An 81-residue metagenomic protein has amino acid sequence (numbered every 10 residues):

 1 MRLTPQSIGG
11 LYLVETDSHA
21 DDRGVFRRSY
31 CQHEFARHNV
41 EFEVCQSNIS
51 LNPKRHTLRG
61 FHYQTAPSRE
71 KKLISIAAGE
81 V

Functional and structural regions predicted by a protein language model:
M1-V81: Non-catalytic, conserved peripheral segments adjacent to functional cores
